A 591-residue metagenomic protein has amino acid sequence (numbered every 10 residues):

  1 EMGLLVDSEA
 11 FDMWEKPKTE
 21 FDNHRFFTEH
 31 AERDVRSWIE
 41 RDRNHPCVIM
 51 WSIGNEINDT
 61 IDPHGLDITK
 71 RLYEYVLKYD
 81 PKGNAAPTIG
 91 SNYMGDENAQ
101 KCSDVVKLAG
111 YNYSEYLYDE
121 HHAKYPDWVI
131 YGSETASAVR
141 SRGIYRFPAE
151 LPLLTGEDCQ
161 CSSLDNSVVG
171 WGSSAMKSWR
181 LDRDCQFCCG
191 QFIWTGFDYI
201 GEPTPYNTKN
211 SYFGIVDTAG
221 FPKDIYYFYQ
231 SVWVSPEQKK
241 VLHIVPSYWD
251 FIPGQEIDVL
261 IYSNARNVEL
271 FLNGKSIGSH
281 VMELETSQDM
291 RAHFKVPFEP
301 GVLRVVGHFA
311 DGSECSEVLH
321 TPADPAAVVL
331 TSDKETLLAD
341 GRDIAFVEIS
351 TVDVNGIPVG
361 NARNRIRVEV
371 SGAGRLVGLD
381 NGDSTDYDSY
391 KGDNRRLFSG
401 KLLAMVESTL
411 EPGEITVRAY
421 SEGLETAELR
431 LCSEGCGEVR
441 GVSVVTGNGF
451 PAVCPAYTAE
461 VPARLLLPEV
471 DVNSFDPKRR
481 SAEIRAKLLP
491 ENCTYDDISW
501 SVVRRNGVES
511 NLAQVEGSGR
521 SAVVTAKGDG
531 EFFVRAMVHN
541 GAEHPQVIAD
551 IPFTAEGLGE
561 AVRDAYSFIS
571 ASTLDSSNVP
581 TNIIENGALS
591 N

Functional and structural regions predicted by a protein language model:
E1-L108, N112-V129, E134-P148: Active-site mouth of glycoside hydrolases
D12, T195, N364: Residue-level "edge-of-site" marker
F27-H30, D34-V35, P148-S174, D289 (+2 more regions): Surface-exposed acidic, glycine/proline-enriched linker/cap segments that occur as 15-30-residue helix-coil
C47-W51, T69-A85, K101-S103, L117-R342 (+2 more regions): Substrate-binding clefts and catalytic carboxylate motifs of secreted carbohydrate-active enzymes
H64-G65, T204-N207, R375: Short glycine/threonine-rich loop-to-helix capping motif typified by GTGT followed within a few residues by an Asp-Pro
G278, F294-K295, R304-F309, E314-P322 (+5 more regions): Extracytoplasmic soluble-region selector
E283-L284, R395-L397, N591: Extracellular beta-rich ligand/substrate-recognition surface
L558-S590: Extracellular carbohydrate-recognition regions
